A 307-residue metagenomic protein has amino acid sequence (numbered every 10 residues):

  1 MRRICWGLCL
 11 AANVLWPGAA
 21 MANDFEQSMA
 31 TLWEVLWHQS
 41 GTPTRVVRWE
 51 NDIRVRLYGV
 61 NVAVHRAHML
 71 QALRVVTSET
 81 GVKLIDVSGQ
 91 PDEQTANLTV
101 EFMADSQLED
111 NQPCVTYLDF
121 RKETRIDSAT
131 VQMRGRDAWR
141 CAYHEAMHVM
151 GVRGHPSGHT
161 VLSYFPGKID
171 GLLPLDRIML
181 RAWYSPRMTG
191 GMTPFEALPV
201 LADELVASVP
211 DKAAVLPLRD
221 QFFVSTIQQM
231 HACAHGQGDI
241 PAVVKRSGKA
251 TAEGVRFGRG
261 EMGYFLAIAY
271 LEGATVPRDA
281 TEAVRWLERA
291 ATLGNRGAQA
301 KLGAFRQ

Functional and structural regions predicted by a protein language model:
M1-L8: Bacterial N-terminal signal peptides that target proteins for export
A20-L57, N61-A63, T77-S78: Disordered inhibitory propeptide/activation segment of secreted metzincin zinc metalloprotease zymogens, centered on
A63-G158, G260, A267: Metzincin-family zinc-dependent endopeptidase catalytic domain
V115-D137, H155-I268, E272, K301: Metalloprotease/metallohydrolase-associated module, dominated by Zn2+-dependent proteases
A274-R278, T292: Short coil/turn and helix-start
R296-Q307: TPR/TPR-like alpha-solenoid helical repeat scaffolds
